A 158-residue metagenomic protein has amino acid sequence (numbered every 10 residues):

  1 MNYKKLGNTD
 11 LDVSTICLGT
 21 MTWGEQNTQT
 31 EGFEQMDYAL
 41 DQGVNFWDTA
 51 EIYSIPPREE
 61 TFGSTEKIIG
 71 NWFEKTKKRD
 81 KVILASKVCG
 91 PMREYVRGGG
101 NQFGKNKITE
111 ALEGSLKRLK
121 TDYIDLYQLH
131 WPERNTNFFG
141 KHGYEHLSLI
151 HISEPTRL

Functional and structural regions predicted by a protein language model:
M1-I83: N-terminal binding-site loop/beta-alpha segment at the start of enzyme catalytic domains that lines or forms
T20-T30, E94-N106: Active-site mouth loops of central-metabolism enzymes
T22, E51-Y53, V88-G90, Q128-E133: Active-site-proximal loop/turn and secondary-structure-junction residues that shape catalytic pockets, frequently
Q26, I55-P57, E94, R134-N137: Glycine/Thr-rich phosphate-binding loops of Rossmann-like dinucleotide-binding domains
A39, K87, R118: Conserved catalytic core of Hanks-type protein kinase domains
F46-A50, I83-K87, Y123-L129: Short beta-strand segments at enzyme active-site cores
I68-W72, I83, K87, K107-G114: Generic beta-strand or strand-like secondary-structure segments
V96-S153, R157: Glycine/proline-rich, positively charged, aromatic-decorated active-site loop/lid region on the catalytic face
